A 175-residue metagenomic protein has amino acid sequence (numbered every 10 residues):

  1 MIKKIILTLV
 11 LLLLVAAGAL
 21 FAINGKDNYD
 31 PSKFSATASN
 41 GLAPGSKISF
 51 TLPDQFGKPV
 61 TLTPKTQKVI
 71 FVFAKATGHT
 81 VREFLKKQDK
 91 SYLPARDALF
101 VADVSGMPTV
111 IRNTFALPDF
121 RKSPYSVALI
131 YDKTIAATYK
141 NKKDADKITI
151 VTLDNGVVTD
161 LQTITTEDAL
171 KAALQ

Functional and structural regions predicted by a protein language model:
M1-K4: Positively charged n-region of N-terminal signal peptides that target proteins for export
T8-L20: Hydrophobic membrane-insertion alpha-helices, especially the h-region of bacterial N-terminal signal peptides
A17-Y29: Membrane-interface motif at the C-terminal end of an N-terminal transmembrane signal
N28-V60: N-terminal "domain-start" segment that seeds a small globular fold
T61-V81: Short active-site neighborhood of thiol/selenol oxidoreductases, capturing the structured segment around
P64-K65, Y131-K171: Thiol/disulfide oxidoreductase modules built on the thioredoxin-like
T77-F120: Structural microenvironment flanking redox-active thiols in thiol-disulfide oxidoreductases
L99-V101, A116-D144: Short, internal strand/loop/helix patches that form the active-site neighborhood or redox-interaction surface
